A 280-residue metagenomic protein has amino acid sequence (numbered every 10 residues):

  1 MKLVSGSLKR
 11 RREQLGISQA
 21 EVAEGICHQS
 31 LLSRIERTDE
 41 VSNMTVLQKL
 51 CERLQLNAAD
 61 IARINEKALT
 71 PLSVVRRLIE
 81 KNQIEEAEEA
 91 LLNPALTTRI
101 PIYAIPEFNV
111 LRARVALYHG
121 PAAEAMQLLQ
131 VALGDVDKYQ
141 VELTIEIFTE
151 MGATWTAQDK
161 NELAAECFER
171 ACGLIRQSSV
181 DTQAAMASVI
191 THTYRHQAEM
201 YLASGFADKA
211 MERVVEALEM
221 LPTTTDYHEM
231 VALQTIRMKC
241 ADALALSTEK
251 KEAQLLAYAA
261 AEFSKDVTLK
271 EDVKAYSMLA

Functional and structural regions predicted by a protein language model:
M1-Q14: A short, Lys/Arg-rich alpha-helix, primarily the initiator
L15-R34: Short alpha-helical DNA-recognition segment
N43-D60: DNA major-groove recognition helix of helix-turn-helix/homeodomain DNA-binding modules
T70-P101, V115-H119, A123-E124, A203: Alpha-helical segment of the N-proximal tetratricopeptide repeat
S73, A104-L111, L143, E150 (+5 more regions): "A position-specific structural signal for the A-helix of alpha-solenoid helical repeats
K81, H119, Q158, Q197 (+2 more regions): Structural motif corresponding to the intra-repeat A-B loop/turn of tetratricopeptide repeats
A87, A125, A164, A210 (+1 more regions): Single-residue signature of alpha-solenoid repeat helices
L91-T98, Q130-D137, E169-D181, E212-D226 (+1 more regions): Amphipathic alpha-helical segments of tetratricopeptide repeats
